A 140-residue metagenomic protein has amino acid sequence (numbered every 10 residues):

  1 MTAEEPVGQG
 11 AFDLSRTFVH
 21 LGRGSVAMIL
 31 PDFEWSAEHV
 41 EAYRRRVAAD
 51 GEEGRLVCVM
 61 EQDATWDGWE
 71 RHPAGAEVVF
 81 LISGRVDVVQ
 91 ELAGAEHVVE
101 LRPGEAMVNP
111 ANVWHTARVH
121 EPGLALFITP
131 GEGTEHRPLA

Functional and structural regions predicted by a protein language model:
M1-W69: A short, N-terminal "cap"/entry segment at the start of jelly-roll beta-barrel domains of the cupin/DSBH fold
T2-H20, T116-A140: Double-stranded beta-helix
R46, W66-P73, Q90-E91, V98-V99 (+1 more regions): Short histidine-centered beta-strand/loop micro-motifs that create catalytic or ligand/metal-coordination sites
V59, S83, Q90-L92, V119 (+1 more regions): Residue-level recognition of conserved beta-strand positions in structured domain cores
D67, G84-Q90, E105-A106: Short beta-strand segments in beta-sandwich/barrel cores
P73-V88, I128: Short, conserved beta-strand element in jelly-roll/cupin
A74, V113, E121: A generic "binding-loop/recognition-motif" signal
A93-A111: Short acidic-glycine-tyrosine-enriched beta hairpin
